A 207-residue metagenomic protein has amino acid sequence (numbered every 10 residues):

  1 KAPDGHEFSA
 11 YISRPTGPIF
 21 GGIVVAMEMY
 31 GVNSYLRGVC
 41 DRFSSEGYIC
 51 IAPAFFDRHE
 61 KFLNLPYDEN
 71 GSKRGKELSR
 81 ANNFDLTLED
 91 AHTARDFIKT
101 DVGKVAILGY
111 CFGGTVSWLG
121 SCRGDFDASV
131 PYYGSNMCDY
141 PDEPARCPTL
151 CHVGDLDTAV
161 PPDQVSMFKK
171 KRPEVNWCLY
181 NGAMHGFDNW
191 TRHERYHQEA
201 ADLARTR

Functional and structural regions predicted by a protein language model:
K1-R207: N-terminal cap/leader regions of alpha/beta-hydrolase-fold enzymes, predominantly small-molecule hydrolases
